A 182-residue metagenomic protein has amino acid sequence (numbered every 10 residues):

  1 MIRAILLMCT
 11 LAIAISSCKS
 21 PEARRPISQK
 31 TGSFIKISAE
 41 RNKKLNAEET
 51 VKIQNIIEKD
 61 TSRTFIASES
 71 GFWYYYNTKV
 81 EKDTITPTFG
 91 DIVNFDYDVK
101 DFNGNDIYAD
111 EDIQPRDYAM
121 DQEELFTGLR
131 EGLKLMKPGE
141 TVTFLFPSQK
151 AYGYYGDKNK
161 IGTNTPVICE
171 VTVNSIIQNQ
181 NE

Functional and structural regions predicted by a protein language model:
M1-C18: Sec-dependent bacterial lipoprotein signal peptides
C18-E182: Cross-family detector of peptidyl-prolyl cis-trans isomerase
